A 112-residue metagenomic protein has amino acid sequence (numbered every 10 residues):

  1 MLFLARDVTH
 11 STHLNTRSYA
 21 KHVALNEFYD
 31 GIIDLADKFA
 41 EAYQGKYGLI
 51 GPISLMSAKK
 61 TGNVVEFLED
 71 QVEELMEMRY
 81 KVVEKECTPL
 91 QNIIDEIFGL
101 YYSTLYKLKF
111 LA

Functional and structural regions predicted by a protein language model:
F3-L4, E96: Aromatic- and histidine-enriched alpha-helix N-cap/loop-to-helix transition segments that scaffold the rims
L4-E27, V82, E86-C87: Helix-loop segments that flank and shape redox-cofactor active sites
H22-G51: Conserved alpha-helical segments that form or flank metal/cofactor-binding pockets of metalloenzymes
K38-Y43, S103-A112: Amphipathic alpha-helical coiled-coil segments
L55-K109: Acidic/histidine-rich alpha-helical segments that form the ligand environment of transition-metal centers
